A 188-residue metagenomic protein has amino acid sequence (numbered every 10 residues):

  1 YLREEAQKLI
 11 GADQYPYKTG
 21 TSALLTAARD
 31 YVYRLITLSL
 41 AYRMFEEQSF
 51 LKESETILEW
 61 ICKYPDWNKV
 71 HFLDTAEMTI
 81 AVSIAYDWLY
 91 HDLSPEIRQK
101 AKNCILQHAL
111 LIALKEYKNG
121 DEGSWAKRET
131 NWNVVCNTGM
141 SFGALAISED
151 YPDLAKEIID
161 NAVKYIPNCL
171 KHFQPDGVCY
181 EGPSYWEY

Functional and structural regions predicted by a protein language model:
Y1-G20: Low-complexity, Ser/Thr/Pro/Gly-enriched N-terminal "stalk/linker" regions
P16-A23, S83-Y185: Active-site lining segments of carbohydrate-active enzymes
T19, F45-I80, Q174-P183: Helix-terminus loop motifs that line ligand-binding clefts
L25-Y33, S49, V70-A81, R128-T138 (+1 more regions): Aromatic- and histidine-enriched alpha-helix N-cap/loop-to-helix transition segments that scaffold the rims
T26-M44, T56-W60, T79-D87: Non-membrane alpha-helical segments in proteins
A41, S54-Y64, N68, I112 (+3 more regions): Alpha-helical solenoid scaffolds that mediate protein-protein interactions, centered on TPR/SEL1-like repeats but also
M44-E46, E149-D150: Alpha-helix capping and inter-helical loop/turn segments
